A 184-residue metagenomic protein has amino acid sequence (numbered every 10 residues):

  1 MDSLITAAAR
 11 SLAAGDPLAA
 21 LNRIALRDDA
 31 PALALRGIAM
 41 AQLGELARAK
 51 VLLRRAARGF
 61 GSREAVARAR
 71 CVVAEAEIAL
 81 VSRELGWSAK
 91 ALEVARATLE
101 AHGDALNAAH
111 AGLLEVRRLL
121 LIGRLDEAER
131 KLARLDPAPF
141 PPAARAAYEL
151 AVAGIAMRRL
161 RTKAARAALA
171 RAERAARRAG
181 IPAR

Functional and structural regions predicted by a protein language model:
D2, P31, I38, R68-R70 (+4 more regions): Residue register of alpha-helical TPR repeats
P17-L18, L46, L85, A105 (+3 more regions): TPR-repeat structural position
L21, D28, R54-F60, E93-G103 (+2 more regions): Amphipathic alpha-helical segments of tetratricopeptide repeats
D28, L35, R48, R63-R70 (+4 more regions): Structural signature of alpha-solenoid helical repeat junctions
